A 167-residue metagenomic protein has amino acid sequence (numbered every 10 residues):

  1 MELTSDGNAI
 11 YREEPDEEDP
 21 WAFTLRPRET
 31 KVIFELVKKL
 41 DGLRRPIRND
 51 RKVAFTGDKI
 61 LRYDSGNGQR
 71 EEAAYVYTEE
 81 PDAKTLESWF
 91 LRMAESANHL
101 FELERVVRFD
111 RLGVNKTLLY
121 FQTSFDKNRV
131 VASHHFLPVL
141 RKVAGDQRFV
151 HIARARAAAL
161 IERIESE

Functional and structural regions predicted by a protein language model:
M1-S5, W21-L25, G68-E79: Short amphipathic beta-strand/extended segments with alternating polar/hydrophobic composition
E2-Y11, F55-K59: A short, structured beta-strand/loop element
S5-G7, P15, E29, V37 (+2 more regions): A mature extracytoplasmic/lumenal domain signature
N8-W21, F121-T123, P138-V139: Acidic/histidine-rich, surface-exposed loop or edge segments in extracytoplasmic proteins
D16-P20, I33, R92-E95: Short C-terminal domain-edge/linker segments immediately following a structured domain
T24-P27, F55: Generic alpha-helical scaffold signal
P27-D50: Charged, amphipathic alpha-helical segments
P46-E167: Short, well-ordered, aromatic-rich surface patches in folded extracellular/luminal domains
